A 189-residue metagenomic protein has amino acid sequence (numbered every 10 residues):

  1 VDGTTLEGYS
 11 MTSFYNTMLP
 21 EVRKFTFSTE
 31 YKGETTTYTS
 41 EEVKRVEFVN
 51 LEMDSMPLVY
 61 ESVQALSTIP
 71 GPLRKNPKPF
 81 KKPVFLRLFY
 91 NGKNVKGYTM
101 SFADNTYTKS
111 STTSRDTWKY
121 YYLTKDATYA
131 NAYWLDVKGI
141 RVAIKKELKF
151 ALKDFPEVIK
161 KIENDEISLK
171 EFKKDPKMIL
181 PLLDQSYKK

Functional and structural regions predicted by a protein language model:
V1-D2: A short beta-strand micro-motif
L6-I159: Aromatic-patch recognition
E157, K161-K189: C-terminal partner/receptor-binding element of secreted or periplasmic proteins
